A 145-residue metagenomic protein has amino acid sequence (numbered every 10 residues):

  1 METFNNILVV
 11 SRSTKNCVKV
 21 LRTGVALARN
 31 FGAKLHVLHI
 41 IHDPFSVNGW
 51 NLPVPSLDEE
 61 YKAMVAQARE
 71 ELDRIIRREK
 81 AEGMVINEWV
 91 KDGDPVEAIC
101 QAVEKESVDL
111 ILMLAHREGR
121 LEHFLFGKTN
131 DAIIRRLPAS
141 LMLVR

Functional and structural regions predicted by a protein language model:
M1-E2, R77-I111: Structural beta-alpha unit
E2-V54: Small/aliphatic-rich secondary-structure junction motif
T3, M142-R145: Short hydrophobic/aromatic patches at helix-to-coil boundaries
L38, N87-K91, M142: General small-molecule cofactor/ligand-binding pocket signal
L52-S56, K105-E106, T129-D131: Short, hinge-like loop/turn segments at secondary-structure boundaries
P55-E70: A short acidic, glycine-rich active-site loop that binds or catalyzes chemistry on phosphate/adenosine moieties
L110-R135: Glycine-rich, Arg-bearing micro-motifs that act as flexible, cationic patches
